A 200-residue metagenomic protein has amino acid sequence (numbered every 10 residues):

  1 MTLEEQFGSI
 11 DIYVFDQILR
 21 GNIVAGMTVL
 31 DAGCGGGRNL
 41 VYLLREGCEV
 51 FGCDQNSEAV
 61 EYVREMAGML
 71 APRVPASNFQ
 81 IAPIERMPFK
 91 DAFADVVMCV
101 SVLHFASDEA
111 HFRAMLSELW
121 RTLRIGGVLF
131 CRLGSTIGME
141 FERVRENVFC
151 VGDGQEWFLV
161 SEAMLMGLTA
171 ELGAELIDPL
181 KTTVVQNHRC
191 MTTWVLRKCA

Functional and structural regions predicted by a protein language model:
M1-V24, L30-E85, V128-A200: Class I (Rossmann-like) S-adenosyl-L-methionine-dependent methyltransferase catalytic domain, capturing the SAM-binding
S57, E109-R113: Non-membrane alpha-helical structural segments and their capping/turn regions in soluble enzymes
E85-V97: A short acidic, Gly/Pro-enriched loop at the edge of an enzyme's catalytic core that lines a small-molecule cofactor
A94, H111, M164: Residue-level recognition of oxygen-bearing side chains
V96-A110: A short SAM/SAH-binding and catalytic strip from SAM-dependent methyltransferases
R113-I125: A short glycine-rich, Lys/Arg-flanked "PGG" loop and its adjoining helix->strand segment in the class I
